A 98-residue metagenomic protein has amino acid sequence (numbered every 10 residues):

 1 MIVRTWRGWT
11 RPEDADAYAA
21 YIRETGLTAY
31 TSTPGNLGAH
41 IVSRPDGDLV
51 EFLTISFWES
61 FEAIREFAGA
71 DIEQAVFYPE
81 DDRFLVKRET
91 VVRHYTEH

Functional and structural regions predicted by a protein language model:
I2, L37-V50, V76-H98: Glycine-rich beta-strand-turn "strand-cap" elements at beta-sheet edges
I2-G8, H40-A70: Short, well-ordered beta-strand segments in beta-rich or mixed alpha/beta enzyme and ligand-binding folds
P12-G38, Q74-E80: Short amphipathic alpha-helical segments
A15, T33, D46, F61-A63 (+1 more regions): Hydrophobic alpha-helical elements and their junctions with loops/disorder across both membrane and soluble proteins
A17-A20, A29, E51, S56 (+3 more regions): Intrinsically disordered, low-complexity N-terminal regions enriched in serine/proline/glycine with scattered basic
R23, T31, R65-A68, V86: Alpha-helix boundary recognition
A68-I72, E97-H98: A beta-strand edge to alpha-helix "cap/lid" segment located at domain peripheries
